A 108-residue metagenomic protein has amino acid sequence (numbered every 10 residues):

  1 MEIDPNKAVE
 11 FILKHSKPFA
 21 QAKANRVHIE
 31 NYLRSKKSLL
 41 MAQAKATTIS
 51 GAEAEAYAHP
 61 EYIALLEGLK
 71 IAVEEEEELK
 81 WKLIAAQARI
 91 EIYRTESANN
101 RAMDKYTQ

Functional and structural regions predicted by a protein language model:
M1, H15, T47-G51, L65 (+1 more regions): Generic alpha-helix initiation/capping and coil-helix boundary signal
M1-K17: Short, charge-rich amphipathic alpha-helices with coiled-coil/heptad character
E2-I3, A102-Q108: Short acidic DE-rich linear segments
A8-V9, H59, E96-M103: Short A/G/S/P-biased low-complexity tracts
K23-R26, E30, S35, E67-N100: Long amphipathic alpha-helical coiled-coil segments
R26-A54: Extended alpha-helical coiled-coil "stalk/arm" regions that act as elongated linkers or oligomerization scaffolds
A46-E75: Short, glycine/alanine-rich amphipathic alpha-helical segment that often forms an alpha-turn-alpha hairpin
